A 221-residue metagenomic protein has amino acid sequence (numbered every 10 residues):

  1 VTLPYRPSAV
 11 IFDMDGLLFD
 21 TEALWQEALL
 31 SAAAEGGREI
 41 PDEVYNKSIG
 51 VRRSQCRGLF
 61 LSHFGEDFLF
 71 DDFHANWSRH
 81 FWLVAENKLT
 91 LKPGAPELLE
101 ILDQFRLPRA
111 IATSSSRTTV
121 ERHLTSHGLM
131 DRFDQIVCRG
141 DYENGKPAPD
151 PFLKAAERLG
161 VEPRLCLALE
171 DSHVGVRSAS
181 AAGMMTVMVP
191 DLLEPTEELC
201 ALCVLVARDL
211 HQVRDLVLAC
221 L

Functional and structural regions predicted by a protein language model:
V1-S8, E100-D103, S116-L221: Asp-based, Mg2+/Mn2+-dependent phosphohydrolase catalytic module
L3-F105, T118: N-terminal helical cap/lid subdomain that shapes the substrate entry/recognition surface in HAD-like hydrolases
L18, L91, R109-A112, N144 (+1 more regions): Conserved SAM-binding loop
F19, F81-L83, P108-A110, R139-D141 (+1 more regions): N-terminal start-of-chain detector that recognizes signal peptides and the immediate post-cleavage beginning
D20-T21, S48-I49, I111-A112, E170 (+1 more regions): Small/polar loops that bind or transfer phosphate-bearing groups
E39, P108, M185: Residue-level detector of anion-binding/catalytic polar loops
E43, C56, D71, A112 (+3 more regions): Residue-level detector of family-conserved "landmark" positions at structurally sensitive sites
